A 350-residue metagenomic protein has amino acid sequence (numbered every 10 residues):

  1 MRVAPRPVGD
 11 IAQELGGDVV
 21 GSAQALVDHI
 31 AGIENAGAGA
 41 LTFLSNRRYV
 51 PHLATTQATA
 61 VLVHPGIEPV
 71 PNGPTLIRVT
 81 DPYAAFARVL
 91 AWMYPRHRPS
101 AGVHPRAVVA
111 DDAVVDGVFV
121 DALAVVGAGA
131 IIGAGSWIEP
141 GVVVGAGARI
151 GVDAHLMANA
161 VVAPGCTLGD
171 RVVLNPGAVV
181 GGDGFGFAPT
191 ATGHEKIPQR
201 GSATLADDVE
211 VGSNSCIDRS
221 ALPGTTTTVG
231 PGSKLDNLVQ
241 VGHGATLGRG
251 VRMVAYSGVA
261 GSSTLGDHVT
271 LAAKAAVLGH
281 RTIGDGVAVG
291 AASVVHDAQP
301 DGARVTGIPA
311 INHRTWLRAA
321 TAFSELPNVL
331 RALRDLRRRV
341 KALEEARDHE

Functional and structural regions predicted by a protein language model:
M1-R106, R171, G177-A178, G182-K196 (+2 more regions): Terminal amphipathic alpha-helical/low-complexity segments used for targeting or macromolecular assembly
F43, G102-N312: Structural signal for interior beta-strand "rungs" in well-ordered beta-sheet cores of soluble enzyme domains
